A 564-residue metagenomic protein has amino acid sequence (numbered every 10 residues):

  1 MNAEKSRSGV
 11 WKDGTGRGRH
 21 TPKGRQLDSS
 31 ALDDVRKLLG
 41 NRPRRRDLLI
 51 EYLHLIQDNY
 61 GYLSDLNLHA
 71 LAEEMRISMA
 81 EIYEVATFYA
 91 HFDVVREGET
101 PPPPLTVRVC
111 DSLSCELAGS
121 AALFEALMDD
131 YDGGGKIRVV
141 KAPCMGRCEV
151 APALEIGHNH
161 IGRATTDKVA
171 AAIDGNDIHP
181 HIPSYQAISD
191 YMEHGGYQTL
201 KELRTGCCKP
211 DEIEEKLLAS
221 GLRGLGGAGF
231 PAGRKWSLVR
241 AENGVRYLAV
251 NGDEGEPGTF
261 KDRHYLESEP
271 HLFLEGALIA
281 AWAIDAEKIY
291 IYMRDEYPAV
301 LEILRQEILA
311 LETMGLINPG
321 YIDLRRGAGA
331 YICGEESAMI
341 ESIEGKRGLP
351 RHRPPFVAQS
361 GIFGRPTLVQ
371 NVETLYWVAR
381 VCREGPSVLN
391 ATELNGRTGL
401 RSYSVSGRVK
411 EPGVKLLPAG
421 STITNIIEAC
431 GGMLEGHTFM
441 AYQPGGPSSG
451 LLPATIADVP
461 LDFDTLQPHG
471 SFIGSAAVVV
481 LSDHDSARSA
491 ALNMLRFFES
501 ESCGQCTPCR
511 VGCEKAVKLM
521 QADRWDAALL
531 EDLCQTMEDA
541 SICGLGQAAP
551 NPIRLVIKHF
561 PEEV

Functional and structural regions predicted by a protein language model:
G16, Y191-Q198, L248-D262, V357-I362 (+1 more regions): Gly-rich Lys/Arg/Thr-decorated short loops/hinges at beta-loop-alpha junctions or inter-strand turns that position
R17-V107, D111-M145, E149-I178, Q198-A219 (+8 more regions): Ferredoxin-type iron-sulfur electron-transfer modules in oxidoreductases and energy-metabolism complexes
Y89, E269-A283: Histidine-anchored nucleotide/phosphate-binding helix
L105-R108, I137-R138, A153, V245-L248 (+12 more regions): Structural motif
L203-E242, S404, L416, E435 (+1 more regions): Accessory "access/gating" subregions that flank catalytic or transport cores
F230, S237-E275: Active-site cofactor/substrate anionic-group-binding motifs, chiefly glycine- and Lys/Arg-rich phosphate-binding loops
G276-L278, A419-E435: Short amphipathic, charge-patterned alpha-helical segments
L301-A419, G431-L434: Hydrophobic alpha-helical positions that pack around
